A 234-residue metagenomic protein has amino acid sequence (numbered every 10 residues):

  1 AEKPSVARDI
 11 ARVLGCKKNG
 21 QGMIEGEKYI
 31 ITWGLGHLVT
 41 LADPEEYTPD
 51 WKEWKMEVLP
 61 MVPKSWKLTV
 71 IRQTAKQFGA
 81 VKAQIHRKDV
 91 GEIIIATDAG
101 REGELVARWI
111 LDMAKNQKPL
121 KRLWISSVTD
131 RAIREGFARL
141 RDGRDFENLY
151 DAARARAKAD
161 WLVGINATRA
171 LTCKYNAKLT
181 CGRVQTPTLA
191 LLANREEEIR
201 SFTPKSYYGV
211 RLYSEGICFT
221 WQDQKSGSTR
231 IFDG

Functional and structural regions predicted by a protein language model:
A1-R154, Q222-F232: Intrinsically disordered, low-complexity regulatory segments
W66-T69, Q73, G79, K88 (+1 more regions): C-terminal or mid-to-C-terminal helical accessory/interaction module adjacent to the motor/catalytic core
